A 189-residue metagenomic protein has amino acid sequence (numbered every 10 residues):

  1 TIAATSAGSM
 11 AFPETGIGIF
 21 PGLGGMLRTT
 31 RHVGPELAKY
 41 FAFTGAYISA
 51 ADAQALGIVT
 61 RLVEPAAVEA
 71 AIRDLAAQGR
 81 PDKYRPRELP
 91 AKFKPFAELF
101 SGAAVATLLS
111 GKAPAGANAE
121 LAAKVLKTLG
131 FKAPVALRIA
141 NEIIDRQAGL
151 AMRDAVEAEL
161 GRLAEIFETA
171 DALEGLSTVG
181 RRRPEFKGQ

Functional and structural regions predicted by a protein language model:
T1-I2, P21-G24, A123-V125, G149: A broad, low-specificity signal for short, low-complexity segments enriched in glycine/proline and polar/charged
T1-S6, R183-F186: Short intrinsically disordered, low-complexity coil segments enriched in acidic
A3-E98: Conserved catalytic cores of soluble enzyme domains, especially glycine-rich substrate-binding beta-alpha loops
I48-A51, A66-Q189: C-terminal alpha-helix plus adjacent terminal tail
